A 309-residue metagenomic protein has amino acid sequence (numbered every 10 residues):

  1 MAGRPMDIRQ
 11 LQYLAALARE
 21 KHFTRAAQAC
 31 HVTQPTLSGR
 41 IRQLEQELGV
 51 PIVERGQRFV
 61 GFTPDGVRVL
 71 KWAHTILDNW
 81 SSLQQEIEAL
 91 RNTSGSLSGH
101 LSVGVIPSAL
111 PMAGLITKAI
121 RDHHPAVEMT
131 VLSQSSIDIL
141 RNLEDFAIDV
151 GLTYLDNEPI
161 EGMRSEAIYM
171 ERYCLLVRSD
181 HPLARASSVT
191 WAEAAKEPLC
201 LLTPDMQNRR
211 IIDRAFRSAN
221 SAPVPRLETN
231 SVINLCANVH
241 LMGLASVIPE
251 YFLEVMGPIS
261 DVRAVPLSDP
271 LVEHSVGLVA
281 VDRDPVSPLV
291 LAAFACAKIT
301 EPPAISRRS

Functional and structural regions predicted by a protein language model:
M1-P5, K71, A89, H123-A126 (+3 more regions): C-terminal effector-binding regulatory domain of bacterial HTH transcription factors
G3-P5, T75, T93, L115-A119 (+6 more regions): Short beta-strand-centered segments that line the small-molecule binding cleft or hinge of alpha/beta clamshell
A15-T36, F59: Short helix-boundary/capping micro-motifs
Q34-P35, G39, G95-H124, E128-R141 (+1 more regions): N-terminal winged-helix
E45-V67: A short LG(V/I)-centered, amphipathic sequence patch enriched for acidic residue(s) preceding the LG motif
A109, S135-I148, Y154, D205-R263: Hydrophobic hinge/microswitch elements
M112, Y154-L155, V177, L183-A184 (+3 more regions): Secondary-structure junction motif
G162-L199: Flexible hinge/capping segments at coil-to-helix
